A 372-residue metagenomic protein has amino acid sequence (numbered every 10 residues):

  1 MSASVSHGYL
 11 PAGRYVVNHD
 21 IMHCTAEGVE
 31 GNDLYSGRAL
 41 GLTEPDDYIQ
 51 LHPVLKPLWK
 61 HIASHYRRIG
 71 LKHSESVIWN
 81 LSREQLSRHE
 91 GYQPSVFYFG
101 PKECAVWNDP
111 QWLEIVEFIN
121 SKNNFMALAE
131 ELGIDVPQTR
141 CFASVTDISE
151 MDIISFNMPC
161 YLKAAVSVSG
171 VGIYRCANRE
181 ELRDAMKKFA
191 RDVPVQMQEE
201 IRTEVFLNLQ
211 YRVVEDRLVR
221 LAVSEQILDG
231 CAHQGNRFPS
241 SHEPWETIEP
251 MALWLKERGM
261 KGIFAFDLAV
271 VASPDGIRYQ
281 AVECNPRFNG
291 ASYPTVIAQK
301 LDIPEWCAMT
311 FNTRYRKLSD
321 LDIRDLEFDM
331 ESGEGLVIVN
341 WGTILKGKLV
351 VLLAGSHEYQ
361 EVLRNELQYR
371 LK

Functional and structural regions predicted by a protein language model:
A3-E27: Nucleotide-activated donor-dependent transferases that construct or modify glycoconjugates
N18-M22, Q50-K56, Y98-K102, E200 (+1 more regions): Structural motif
V29-E44, Q50-D152: Conserved N-proximal alpha/beta basic substrate-recognition cap immediately N-terminal to, or forming the N-lobe
V116-Q196, R202, V213-D216, R237-P250: Active-site nucleotide/adenylate-binding loops and adjacent lid/helix of ATP-dependent enzymes
Y161-L162, A281-N285: Short hydrophobic beta-strand that contains or immediately precedes a catalytic carboxylate
R202-E204, N208-G259, N285-N312: ATP-dependent carboxylate/phosphate-activation module, predominantly the ATP-grasp catalytic core and closely related
G230-R278, R314-E334, I338-N340: A long amphipathic alpha-helix within ATP-dependent nucleotide-binding catalytic cores
I303-K372: Peripheral (often C-terminal) accessory segments that flank ATP-dependent C-N-forming ligase machineries
